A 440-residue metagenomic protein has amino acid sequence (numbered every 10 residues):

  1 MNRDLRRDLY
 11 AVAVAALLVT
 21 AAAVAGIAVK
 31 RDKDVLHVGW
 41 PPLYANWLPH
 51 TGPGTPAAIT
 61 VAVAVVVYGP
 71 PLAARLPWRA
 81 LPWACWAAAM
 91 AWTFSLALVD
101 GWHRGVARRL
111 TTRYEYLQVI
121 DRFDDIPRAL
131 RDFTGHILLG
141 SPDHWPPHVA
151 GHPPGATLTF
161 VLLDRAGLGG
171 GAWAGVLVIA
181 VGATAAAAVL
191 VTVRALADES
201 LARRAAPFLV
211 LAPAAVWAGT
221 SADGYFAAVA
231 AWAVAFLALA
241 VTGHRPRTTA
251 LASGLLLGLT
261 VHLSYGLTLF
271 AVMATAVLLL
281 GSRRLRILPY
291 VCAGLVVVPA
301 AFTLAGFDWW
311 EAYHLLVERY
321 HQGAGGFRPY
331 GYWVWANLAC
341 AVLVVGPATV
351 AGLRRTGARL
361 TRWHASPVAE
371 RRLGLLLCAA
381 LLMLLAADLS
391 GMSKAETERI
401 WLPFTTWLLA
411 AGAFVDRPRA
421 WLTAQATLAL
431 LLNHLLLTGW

Functional and structural regions predicted by a protein language model:
M1-V19, P41-T112: Start-transfer (signal-anchor) and selected internal transmembrane alpha helices of multi-pass inner/ER membrane
A21-D34, L259-H262, A276, L280-A358: Membrane-lumen/periplasm interface segments of specific transmembrane helices in polyprenyl phosphate-linked
A64-P71, W173-L196: Transmembrane-helix motifs of polytopic, lipid-linked glycan transferases
A188, F226-G243, T249, L408-A411: Specific aromatic-rich, kink-prone transmembrane helix
V210-W217, T248-A276, G294-A300: Membrane-interface alpha helices of multi-pass inner-membrane proteins
A214, A218-F226: Short acidic/glycine- and proline-prone juxtamembrane loop motifs at membrane-interface regions of multi-pass membrane
V234-G243, R247-L251, T268-G294: Perimembrane helix-loop-helix junctions
R284-P289, R354-A379, P418: Membrane-interface helix-loop-helix junctions at transmembrane boundaries of multi-pass membrane enzymes, predominantly
